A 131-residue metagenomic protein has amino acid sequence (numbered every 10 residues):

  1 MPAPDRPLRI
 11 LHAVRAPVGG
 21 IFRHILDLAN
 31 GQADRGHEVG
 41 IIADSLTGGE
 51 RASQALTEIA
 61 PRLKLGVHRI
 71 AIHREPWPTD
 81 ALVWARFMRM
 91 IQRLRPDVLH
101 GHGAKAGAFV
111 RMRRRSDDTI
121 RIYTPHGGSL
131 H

Functional and structural regions predicted by a protein language model:
M1-P4: N-proximal low-complexity "stem/linker" segments adjacent to membrane-targeting elements
P7-L8: Nucleotide donor/acceptor-binding cores
L11-T79: N-terminal strand-loop element at the rim of the active site of nucleotide-sugar-dependent glycosyltransferases
G20, F109, H131: Glycine/Thr-rich phosphate-binding loops of Rossmann-like dinucleotide-binding domains
G40, H100, I122-Y123: Structural detector of well-ordered beta-strand residues that form the stable sheet scaffold of enzyme domains
P61, G66-L99, A108-M112, S116: An amphipathic, basic-hydrophobic alpha-helix
I91, R121-H131: A conserved, positively charged/aromatic
G101-G107, P125: Short His-centered aromatic/hydrophobic patch
